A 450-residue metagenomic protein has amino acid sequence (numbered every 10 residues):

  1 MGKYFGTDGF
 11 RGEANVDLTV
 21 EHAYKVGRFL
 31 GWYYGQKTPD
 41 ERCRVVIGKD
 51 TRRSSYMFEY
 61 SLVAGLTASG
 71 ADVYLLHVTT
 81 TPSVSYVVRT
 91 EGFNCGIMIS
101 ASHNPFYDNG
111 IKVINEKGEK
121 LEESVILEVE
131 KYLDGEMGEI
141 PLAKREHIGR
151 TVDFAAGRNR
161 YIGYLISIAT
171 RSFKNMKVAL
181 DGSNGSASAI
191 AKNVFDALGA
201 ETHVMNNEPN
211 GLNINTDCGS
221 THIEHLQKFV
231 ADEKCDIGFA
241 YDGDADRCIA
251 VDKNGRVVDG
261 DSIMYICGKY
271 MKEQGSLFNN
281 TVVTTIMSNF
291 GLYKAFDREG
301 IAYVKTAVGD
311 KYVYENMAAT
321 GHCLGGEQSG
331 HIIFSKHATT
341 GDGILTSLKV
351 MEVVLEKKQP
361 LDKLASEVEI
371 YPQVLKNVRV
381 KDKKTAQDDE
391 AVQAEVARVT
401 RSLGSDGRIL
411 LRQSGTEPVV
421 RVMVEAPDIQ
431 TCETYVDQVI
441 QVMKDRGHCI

Functional and structural regions predicted by a protein language model:
M1-A64, A68-S69, I148-K177, K384: An N-terminal, well-structured beta->alpha segment
E13, N109-E233: Gly/Ser/Thr-enriched, mixed-charge loops and adjacent short helices that form phosphate/oxyanion-binding elements
W32, R44-D108, N193-V251: N-terminal small/polar loop signature for handling phosphorylated ligands or for N-terminal nucleophile
D40-D50, K177-L180, N280-I286, R421-M423: Short glycine-rich phosphate-binding loop at a beta-alpha junction
E122, V204, R256-G275, G343-V353 (+1 more regions): Gly/Ser/Thr-rich active-site loops/lids in small-molecule metabolic enzymes that frequently grip phosphoryl groups
L127-I162, S167, K253-G325, I333-F334: Proline/glycine-rich low-complexity loops and linkers
I237, Q274-I450: Phosphate-binding and adjacent anionic-ligand microenvironments
